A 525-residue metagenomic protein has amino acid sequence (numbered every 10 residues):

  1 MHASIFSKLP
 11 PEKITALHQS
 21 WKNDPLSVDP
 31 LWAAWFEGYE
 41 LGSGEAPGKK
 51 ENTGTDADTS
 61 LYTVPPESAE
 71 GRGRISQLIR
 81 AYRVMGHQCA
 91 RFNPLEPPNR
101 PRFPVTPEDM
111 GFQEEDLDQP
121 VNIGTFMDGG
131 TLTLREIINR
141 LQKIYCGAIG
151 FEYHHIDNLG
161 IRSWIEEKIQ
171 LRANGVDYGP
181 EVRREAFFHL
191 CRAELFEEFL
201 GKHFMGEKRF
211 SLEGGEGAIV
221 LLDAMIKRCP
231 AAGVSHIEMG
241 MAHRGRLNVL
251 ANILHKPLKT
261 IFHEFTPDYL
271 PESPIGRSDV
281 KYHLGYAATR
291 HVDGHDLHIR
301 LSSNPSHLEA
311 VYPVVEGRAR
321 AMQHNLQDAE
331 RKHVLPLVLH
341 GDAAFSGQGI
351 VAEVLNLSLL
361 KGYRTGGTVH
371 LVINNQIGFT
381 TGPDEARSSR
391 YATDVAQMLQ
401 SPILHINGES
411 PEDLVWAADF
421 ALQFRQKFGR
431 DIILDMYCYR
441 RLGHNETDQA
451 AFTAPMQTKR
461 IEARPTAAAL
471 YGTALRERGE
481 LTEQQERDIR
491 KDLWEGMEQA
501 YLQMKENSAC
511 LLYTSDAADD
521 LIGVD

Functional and structural regions predicted by a protein language model:
M1-Y39, S43-E45: Subset of Sec-pathway N-terminal targeting signals
I5-K8, P66, R209-E216, H298-E309 (+6 more regions): Alpha-helix capping and helix-loop boundary segments enriched in small/acidic/polar residues
W35, Y39-G217, V234: Extended, charge-enriched "interface" segments that sit outside catalytic cores
I75-P97, M225, C229, G233-V249 (+2 more regions): Amphipathic alpha-helical packing elements
F199-K259: Active-site pocket-lining segments that scaffold enzyme catalytic pockets across diverse folds
S235-Q400, L404: Cofactor-binding active-site loop characterized by glycine-rich and histidine/acidic residues
I406-M436, R441-D448, A454-R460, R464-E498: Phosphate/diphosphate-binding loops
Y513-D520: Conserved small/polar residues in nucleotide/adenosyl-binding loops
